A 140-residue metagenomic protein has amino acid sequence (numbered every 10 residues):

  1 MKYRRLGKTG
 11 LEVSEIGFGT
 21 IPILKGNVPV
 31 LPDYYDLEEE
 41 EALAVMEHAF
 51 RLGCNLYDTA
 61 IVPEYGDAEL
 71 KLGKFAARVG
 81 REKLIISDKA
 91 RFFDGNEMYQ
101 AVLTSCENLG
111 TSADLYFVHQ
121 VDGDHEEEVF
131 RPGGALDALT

Functional and structural regions predicted by a protein language model:
M1-L84: N-terminal binding-site loop/beta-alpha segment at the start of enzyme catalytic domains that lines or forms
F18, F50, F75, F92-F93 (+2 more regions): Phenylalanine-focused residue identity feature
I21-I23, V62, K89-F93, V118-G123: Active-site beta-loop-alpha junctions enriched in small/polar residues
V28-P29, Y34, F93-T140: Glycine/proline-rich, positively charged, aromatic-decorated active-site loop/lid region on the catalytic face
C54, D58, I86-K89, L115-Q120: Short beta-strands and strand-loop turn motifs
A76-A101: Repeat-unit-sized solenoid/scaffold elements
